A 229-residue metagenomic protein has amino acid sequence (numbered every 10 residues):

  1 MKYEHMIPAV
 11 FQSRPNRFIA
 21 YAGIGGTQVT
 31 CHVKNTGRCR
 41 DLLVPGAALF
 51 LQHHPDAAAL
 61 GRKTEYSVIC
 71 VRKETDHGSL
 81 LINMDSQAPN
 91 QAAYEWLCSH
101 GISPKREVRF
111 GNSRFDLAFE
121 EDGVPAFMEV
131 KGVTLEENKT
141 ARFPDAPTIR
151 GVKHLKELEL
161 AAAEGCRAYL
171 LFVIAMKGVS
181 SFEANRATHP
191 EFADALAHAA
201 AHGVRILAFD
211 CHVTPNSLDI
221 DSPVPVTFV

Functional and structural regions predicted by a protein language model:
Y3-S13: Structural detector for short beta-strands of small beta-barrel domains
A9, F115-P144, L158: Conserved catalytic cores of phosphodiester-cleaving nucleases, focusing on short active-site segments
N16-Y21: Short aromatic-glycine-enriched beta-strand elements
T36-F50: Short nucleic-acid-contacting surface segments enriched for D/E, G, S/T with interspersed K/R
Q52-C98: Terminal, basic amphipathic appendages of nucleotide-handling enzymes
W96-N112: A short acidic/basic microdomain associated with nuclease active sites
K139-I149, E159-T188, D210: Nucleic-acid nuclease catalytic cores
M176-V229: Domain-level recognition of nuclease-like catalytic cores that cleave nucleotide substrates
